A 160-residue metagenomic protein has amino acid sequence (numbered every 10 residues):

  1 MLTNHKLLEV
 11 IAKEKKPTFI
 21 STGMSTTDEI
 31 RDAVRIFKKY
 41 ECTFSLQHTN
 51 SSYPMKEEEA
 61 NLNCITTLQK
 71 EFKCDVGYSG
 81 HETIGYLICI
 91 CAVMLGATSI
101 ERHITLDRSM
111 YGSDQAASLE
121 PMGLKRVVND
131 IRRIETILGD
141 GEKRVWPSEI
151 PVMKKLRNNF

Functional and structural regions predicted by a protein language model:
M1-F160: Catalytic cores and adjacent flexible loops of soluble metabolic enzymes that perform enolate/carbanion chemistry on
